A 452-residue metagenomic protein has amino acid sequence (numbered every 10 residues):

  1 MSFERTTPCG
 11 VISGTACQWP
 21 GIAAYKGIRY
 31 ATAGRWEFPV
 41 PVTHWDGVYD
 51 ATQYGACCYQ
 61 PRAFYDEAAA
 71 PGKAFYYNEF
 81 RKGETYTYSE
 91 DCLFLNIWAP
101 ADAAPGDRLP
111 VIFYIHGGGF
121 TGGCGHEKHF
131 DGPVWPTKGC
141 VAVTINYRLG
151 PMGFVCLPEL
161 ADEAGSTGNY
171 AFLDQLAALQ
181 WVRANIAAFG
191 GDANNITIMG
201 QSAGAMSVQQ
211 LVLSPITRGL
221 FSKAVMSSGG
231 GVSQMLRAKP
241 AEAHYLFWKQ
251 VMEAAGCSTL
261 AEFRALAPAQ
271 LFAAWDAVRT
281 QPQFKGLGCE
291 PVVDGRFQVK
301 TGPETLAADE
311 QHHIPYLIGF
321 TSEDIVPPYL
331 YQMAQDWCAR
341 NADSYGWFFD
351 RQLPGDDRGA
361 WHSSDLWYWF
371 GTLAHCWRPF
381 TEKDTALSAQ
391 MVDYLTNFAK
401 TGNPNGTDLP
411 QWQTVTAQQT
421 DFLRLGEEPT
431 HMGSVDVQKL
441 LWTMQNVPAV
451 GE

Functional and structural regions predicted by a protein language model:
M1-N169, A193, F380-M391, T401-L409 (+2 more regions): Non-catalytic accessory segments of hydrolases
Y77-C257, T305-P327, W337-A342: Serine-hydrolase-like catalytic core of hydrolytic proteins
W135, L213-T217, D357-W361, T414-V415: Short glycine-biased active-site loop of nucleotidyltransferases that positions the nucleotide triphosphate and helps
R148-P151, M199-A203, W347-D356, P410-T416: Short, solvent-exposed turn/loop segments enriched in Gly/Ser/Thr/Pro and often Arg
K223, G230-A238, A254, S258-T385 (+3 more regions): Substrate-gating cap/lid region and adjacent catalytic-acid/histidine neighborhood within extracellular/lumenal
C338, D356-A360, E382-T385, H431-E452: C-terminal lobe and pocket-closing loops of periplasmic/extracytoplasmic Venus-flytrap solute-binding proteins
Q413-L440: C-terminal domain-tail junction helix/linker
